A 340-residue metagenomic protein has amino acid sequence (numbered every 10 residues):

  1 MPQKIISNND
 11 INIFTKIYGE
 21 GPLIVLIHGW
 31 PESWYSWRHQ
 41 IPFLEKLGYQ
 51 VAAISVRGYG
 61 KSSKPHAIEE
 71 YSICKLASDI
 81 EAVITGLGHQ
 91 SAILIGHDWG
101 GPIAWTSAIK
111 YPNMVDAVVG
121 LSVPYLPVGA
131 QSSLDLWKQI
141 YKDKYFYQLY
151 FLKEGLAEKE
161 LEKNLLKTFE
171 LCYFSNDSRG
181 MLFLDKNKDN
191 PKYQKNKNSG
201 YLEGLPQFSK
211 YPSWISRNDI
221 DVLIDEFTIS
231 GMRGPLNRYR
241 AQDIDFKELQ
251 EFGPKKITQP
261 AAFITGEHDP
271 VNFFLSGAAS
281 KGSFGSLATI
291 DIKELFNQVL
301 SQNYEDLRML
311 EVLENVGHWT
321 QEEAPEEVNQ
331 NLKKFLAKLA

Functional and structural regions predicted by a protein language model:
M1-N12: N-terminal cap/lid segment of alpha/beta-hydrolase-fold proteins
Q3-I5, V51-A53, F263, M309-V312: Conserved beta-strand scaffold positions in the cores of enzyme catalytic domains, especially in NTP/NDP-utilizing
F14-K64: Conserved HGGG/HGGXW glycine-rich cap/lid loop of the alpha/beta-hydrolase fold
G19, L87-Q90, L339: Glycine-rich phosphate-binding loop signature in dinucleotide/nucleotide-binding domains
W30, W34-W37, W99, W105 (+2 more regions): Signature tryptophan residues that serve as conserved aromatic anchors
Y59-I95, W99-R308, V312: Flexible "cap/lid" subdomain of the alpha/beta-hydrolase fold that forms the substrate-access gate
N303-A340: Catalytic active-site module of serine/aspartate enzymes centered on a nucleophile-bearing elbow/loop
